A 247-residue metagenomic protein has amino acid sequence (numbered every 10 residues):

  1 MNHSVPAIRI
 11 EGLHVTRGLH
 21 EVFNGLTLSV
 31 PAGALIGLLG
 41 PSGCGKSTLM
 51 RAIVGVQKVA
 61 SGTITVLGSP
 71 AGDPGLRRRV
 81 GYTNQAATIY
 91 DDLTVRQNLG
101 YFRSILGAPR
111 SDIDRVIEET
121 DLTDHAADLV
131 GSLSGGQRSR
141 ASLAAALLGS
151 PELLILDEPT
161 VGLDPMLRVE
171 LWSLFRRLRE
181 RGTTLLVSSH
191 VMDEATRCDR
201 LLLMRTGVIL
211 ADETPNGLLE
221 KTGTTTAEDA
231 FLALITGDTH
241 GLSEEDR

Functional and structural regions predicted by a protein language model:
V54: Helix-to-loop junction immediately C-terminal to a conserved catalytic motif
S61-L76: Conserved ABC transporter NBD signature motif
G100, S104, R110-H125: Conserved ABC ATPase "signature" region
L154-E158: Catalytic Walker B motif of ABC-type/P-loop ATPase nucleotide-binding domains
